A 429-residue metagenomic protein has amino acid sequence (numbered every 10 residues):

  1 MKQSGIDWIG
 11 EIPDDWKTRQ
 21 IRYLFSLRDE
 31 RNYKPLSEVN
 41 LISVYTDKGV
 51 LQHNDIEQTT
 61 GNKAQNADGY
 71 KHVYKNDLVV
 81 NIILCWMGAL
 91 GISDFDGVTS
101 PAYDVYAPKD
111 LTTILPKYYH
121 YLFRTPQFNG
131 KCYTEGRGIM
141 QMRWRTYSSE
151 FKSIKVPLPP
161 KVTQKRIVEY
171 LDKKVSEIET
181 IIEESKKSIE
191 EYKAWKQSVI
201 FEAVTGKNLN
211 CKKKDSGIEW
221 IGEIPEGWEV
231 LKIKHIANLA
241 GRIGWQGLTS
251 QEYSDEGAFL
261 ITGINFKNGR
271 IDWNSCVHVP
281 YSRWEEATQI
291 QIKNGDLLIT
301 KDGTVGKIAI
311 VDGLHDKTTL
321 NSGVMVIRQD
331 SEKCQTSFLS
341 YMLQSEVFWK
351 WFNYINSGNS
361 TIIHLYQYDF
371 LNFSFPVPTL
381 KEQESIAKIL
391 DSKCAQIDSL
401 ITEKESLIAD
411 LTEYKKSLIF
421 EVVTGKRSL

Functional and structural regions predicted by a protein language model:
M1-I9, D14-R19, P159-K212, S374-L429: Amphipathic alpha-helical coiled-coil/heptad-repeat segments
K2-D7, I83, G97-D104, I139-K165 (+5 more regions): A short glycine-rich beta-alpha junction/loop motif
K2-K34, K161, K165, S216-G244 (+3 more regions): Non-catalytic DNA-recognition/assembly elements of restriction-modification systems
I6, G61-A67, E183, G247-L248 (+5 more regions): Short, solvent-exposed loop/turn positions at domain surfaces that link secondary-structure elements or cap domain
D15-T60, D68, W86, E229-G269 (+1 more regions): Low-complexity, Lys/Gly-biased intrinsically disordered segments
N40-T59, L78-D104, Y121, G130-G136 (+6 more regions): Short, ligand-facing micro-motifs at secondary-structure edges
V73, Q291-K293: Short, well-ordered loop/turn sites that connect or cap secondary structure elements
